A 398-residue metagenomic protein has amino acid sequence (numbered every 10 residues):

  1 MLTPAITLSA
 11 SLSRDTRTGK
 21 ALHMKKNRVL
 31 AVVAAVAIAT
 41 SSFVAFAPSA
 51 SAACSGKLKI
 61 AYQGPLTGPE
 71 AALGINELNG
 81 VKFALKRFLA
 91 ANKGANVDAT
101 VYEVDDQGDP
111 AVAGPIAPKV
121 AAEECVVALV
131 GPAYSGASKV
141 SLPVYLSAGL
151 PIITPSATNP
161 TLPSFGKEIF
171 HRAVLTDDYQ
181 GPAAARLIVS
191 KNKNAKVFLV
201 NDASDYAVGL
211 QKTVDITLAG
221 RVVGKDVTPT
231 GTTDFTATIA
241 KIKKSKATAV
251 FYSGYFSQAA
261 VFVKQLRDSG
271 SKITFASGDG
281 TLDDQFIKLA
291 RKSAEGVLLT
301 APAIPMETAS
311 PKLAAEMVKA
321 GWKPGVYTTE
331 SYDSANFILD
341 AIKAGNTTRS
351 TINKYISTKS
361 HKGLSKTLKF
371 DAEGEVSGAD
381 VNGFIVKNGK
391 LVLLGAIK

Functional and structural regions predicted by a protein language model:
L2, G19-V33, T40, P48-K398: Extracytosolic ligand-binding ectodomains
